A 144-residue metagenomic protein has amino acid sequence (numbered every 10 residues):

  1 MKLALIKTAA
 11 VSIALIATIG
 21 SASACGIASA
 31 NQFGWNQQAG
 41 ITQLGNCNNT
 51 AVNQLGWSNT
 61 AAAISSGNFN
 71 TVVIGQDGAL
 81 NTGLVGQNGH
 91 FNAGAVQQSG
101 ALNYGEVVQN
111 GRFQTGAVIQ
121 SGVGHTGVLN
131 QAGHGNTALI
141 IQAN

Functional and structural regions predicted by a protein language model:
K2-S12: Sec-dependent signal peptide recognition, specifically the positively charged N-region followed immediately by
L5-K7, T18-A24: Sec/Tat signal peptide C-region and signal peptidase I cleavage site
A24-N144: Low-complexity repeat regions of mature extracellularly deployed or surface/particle-associated proteins
